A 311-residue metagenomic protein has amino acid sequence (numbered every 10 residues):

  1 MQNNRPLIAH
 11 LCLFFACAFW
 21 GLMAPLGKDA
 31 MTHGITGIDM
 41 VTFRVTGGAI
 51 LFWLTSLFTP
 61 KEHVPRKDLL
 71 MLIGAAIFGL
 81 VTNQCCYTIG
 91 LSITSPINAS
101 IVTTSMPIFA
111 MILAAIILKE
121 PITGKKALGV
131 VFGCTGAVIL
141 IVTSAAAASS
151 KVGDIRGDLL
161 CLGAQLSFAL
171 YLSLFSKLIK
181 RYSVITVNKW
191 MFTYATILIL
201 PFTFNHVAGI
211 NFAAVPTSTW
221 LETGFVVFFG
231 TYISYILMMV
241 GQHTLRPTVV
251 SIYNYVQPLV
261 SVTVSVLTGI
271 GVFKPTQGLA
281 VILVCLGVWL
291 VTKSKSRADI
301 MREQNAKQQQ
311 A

Functional and structural regions predicted by a protein language model:
M1-F43, S150-K177, I197, P201 (+2 more regions): Glycine-/small-residue-enriched transmembrane alpha-helix faces in small-molecule transporters and effluxers
R5-H10, G34-I38, T42, V64-L70 (+3 more regions): Juxtamembrane helix-entry segments on the extracytoplasmic side of multipass membrane proteins
L11, T42-F43, Q84, N98-S105 (+2 more regions): Helix-helix packing/entry segments at the starts of transmembrane helices
F19, M23-A24, W53-T103, I139 (+1 more regions): Specific transmembrane alpha-helical segments of multi-pass solute transporters/efflux pumps, especially DMT/EamA
A30, M40, R44, G90 (+8 more regions): Hydrophobic/aromatic residues within transmembrane alpha-helices of multi-pass small-molecule transporters
T32-T82, F109, S167-L174, K189-A208 (+1 more regions): Transmembrane alpha-helices of multi-pass small-molecule transport proteins
G47-L51, V102-I116, V131, Y194-I199 (+4 more regions): Alpha-helical transmembrane segments of compact multi-pass small-molecule transporters, enriched in specific families
F52, I73, L113, K125-S144 (+4 more regions): Hydrophobic transmembrane alpha-helices of multi-pass small-molecule transport proteins
